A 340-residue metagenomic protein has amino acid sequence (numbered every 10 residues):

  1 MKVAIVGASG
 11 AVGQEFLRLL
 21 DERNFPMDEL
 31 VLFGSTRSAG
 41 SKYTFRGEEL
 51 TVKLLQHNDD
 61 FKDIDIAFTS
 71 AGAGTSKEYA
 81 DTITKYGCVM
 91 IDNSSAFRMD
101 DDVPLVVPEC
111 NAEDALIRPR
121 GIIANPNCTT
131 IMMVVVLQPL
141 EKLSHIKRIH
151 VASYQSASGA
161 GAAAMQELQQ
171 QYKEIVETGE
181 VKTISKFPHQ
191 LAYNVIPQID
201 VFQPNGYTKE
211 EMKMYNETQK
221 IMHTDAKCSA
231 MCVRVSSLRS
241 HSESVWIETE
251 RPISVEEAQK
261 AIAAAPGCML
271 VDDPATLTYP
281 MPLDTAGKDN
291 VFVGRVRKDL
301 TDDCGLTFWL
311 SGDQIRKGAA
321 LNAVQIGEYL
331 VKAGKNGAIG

Functional and structural regions predicted by a protein language model:
M1-L191, K227, R251, K260 (+5 more regions): N-terminal Rossmann-like NAD(P) cofactor-binding subdomain of oxidoreductases, focused on the glycine-rich
G121-M132, G206-Y215, K220, G318-N322: A glycine-rich, Thr/Ser-enriched phosphate-binding loop motif common to dinucleotide/cofactor-binding enzymes
G159-A162, Q203-G206, S237-S240, V255-E256: Short acidic/glycine-rich loop or secondary-structure boundary segments that cap or lie
P188-L238: Oxyanion-binding "anion nests"
A226-G340: C-terminal active-site/capping subdomain that shapes the small-molecule cofactor and substrate pocket of enzyme
